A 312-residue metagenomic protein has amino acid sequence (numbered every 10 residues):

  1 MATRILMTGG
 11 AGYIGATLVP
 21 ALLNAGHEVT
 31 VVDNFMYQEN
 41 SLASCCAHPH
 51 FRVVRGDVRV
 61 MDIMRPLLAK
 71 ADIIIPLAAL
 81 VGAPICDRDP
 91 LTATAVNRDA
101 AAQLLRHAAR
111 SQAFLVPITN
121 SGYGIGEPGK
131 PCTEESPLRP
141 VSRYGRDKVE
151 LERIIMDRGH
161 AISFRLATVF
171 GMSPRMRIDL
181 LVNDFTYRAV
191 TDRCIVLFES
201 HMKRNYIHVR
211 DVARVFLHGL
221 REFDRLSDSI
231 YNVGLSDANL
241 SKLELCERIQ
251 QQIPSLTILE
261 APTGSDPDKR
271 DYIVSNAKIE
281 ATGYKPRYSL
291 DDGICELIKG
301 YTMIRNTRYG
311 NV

Functional and structural regions predicted by a protein language model:
M1-I73: N-terminal Rossmann/SDR dinucleotide-binding element
T8, V32, I74-A78, F114-N120 (+1 more regions): SDR active-site strand-loop-helix element
V58-V96: NAD(P)H-binding glycine-rich loop region in Rossmannoid oxidoreductase-like domains and their noncatalytic homologs
R59, R88, T92-Q103, L138 (+2 more regions): Glycine-rich NAD(P)-binding loop of the Rossmann-fold in SDR/ketoreductase-type enzymes
P76, A102-V141: Conserved Rossmann-fold NAD(P)-dependent oxidoreductase catalytic core, especially the SDR/UDP-sugar
A83-P84, V116-K130, R143-V149, V169-S173: Conserved catalytic-site region of short-chain dehydrogenase/reductase
P128, V141, V149, R153-R204 (+2 more regions): NAD(P)-dependent short-chain dehydrogenase/reductase
D192-R193, L197-V312: C-terminal substrate-binding subdomain of Rossmann-fold SDR/epimerase-dehydratase oxidoreductases
